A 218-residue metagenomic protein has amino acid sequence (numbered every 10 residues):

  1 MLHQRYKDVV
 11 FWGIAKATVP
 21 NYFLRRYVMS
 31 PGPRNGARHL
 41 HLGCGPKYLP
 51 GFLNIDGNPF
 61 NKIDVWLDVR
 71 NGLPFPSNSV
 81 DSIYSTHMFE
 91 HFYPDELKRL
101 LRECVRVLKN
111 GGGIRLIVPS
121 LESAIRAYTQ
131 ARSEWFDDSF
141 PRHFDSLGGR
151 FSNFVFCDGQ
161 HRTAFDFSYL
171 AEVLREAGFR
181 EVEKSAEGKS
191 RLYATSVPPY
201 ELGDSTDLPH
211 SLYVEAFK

Functional and structural regions predicted by a protein language model:
M1, C44-G45, D56, Q130 (+2 more regions): Solvent-exposed, charged interface segments at domain starts and junctions
M1-N35: Membrane-proximal basic amphipathic "stem/tether" segments
V19, F52, G57-F60, D81 (+6 more regions): Residue-level signal for well-ordered alpha-helical segments
F23-R26, L67, R99, F165: Short, conserved clusters of charged catalytic residues that mark active-site and nucleotide-handling motifs
G32-R34, P46, T206: Short, flexible hinge/linker loops that cap or flank conserved catalytic cores
A37-R126, V214-K218: Conserved SAM-binding loop
E96-E103, V107-K109, G113-F217: S-adenosyl-L-methionine-dependent methyltransferase catalytic module, highlighting the catalytic core
